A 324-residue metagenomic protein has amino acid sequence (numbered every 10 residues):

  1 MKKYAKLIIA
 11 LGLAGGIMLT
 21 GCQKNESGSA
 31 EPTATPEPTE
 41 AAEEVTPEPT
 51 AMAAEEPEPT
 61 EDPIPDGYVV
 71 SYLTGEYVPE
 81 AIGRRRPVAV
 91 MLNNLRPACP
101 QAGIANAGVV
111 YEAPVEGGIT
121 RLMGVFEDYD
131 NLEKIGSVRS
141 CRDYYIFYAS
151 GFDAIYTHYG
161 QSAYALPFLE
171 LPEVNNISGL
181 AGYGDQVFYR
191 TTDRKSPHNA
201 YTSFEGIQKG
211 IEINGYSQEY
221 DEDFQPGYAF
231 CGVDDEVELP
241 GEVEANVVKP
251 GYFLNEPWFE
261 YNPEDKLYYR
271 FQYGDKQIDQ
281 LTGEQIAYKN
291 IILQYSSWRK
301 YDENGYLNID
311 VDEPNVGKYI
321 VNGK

Functional and structural regions predicted by a protein language model:
M1-I8: Bacterial N-terminal signal peptides that target proteins for export
G12-G15: Repetitive helical segments and hydrophobic/amphipathic motifs
M18-G21: C-terminal motif of bacterial Sec signal peptides marking the signal peptidase cleavage site
Q23-K24, G28, N315, Y319: Generic hydrophobic/packing signal
E26-D62: Ser/Thr-rich, Proline-interspersed low-complexity disordered segments
M52, E58-Y111, E116-K324: A surface/extracellular/periplasmic glyco- and lipid-processing/surface-interacting theme
